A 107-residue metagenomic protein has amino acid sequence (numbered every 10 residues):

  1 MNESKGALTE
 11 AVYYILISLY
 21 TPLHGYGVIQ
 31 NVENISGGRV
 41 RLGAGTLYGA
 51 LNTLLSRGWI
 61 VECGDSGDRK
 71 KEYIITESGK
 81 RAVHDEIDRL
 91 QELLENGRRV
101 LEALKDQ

Functional and structural regions predicted by a protein language model:
N2, G58-W59, Q107: Short, contiguous hydrophobic alpha-helices characteristic of membrane insertion segments
N2, G6-T46: N-terminal helix-turn-helix DNA-binding core of bacterial DNA-binding proteins
S36-K70: Canonical helix-turn-helix DNA-binding module
R39, T46, A82-D85, R89: Alpha-helical initiation/capping and key positions within long helical/coiled-coil segments
G67-I87: Basic, amphipathic "hinge/linker" alpha-helix immediately C-terminal to the N-terminal HTH DNA-binding motif
H84-Q107: Amphipathic alpha-helical dimerization/coiled-coil segments that flank or bridge DNA-binding/regulatory modules
